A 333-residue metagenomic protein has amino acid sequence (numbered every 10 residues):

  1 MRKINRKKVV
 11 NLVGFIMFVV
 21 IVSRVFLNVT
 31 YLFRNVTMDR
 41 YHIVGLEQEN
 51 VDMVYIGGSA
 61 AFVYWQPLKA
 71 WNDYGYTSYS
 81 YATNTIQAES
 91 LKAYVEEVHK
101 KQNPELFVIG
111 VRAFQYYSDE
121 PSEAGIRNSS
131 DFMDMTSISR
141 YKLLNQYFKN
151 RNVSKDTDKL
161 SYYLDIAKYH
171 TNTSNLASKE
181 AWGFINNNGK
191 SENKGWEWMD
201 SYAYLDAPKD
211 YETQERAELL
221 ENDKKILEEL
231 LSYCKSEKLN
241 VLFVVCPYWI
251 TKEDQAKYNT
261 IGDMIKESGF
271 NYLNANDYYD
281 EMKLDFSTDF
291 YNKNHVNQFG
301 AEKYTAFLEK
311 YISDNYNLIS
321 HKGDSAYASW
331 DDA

Functional and structural regions predicted by a protein language model:
M1-K7: N-terminal Lys/Arg-rich, disordered targeting/topogenic segments
K7-N28: Hydrophobic membrane-insertion alpha-helices, especially the h-region of bacterial N-terminal signal peptides
V29-N50: Alpha-helical transmembrane signal-anchor/signal-peptide segments
I56, A60-Y147: Membrane-embedded segments
T85-E89, L219-D223, W249-K257: Acidic-and-aromatic substrate-binding clefts and catalytic sites of carbohydrate-active enzymes
G125-E237, G323-A333: Secreted/periplasmic serine-hydrolase-like ester/acetyl group-modifying domain
E228-D254: Active-site segments of SGNH/GDSL-like serine hydrolases that catalyze O-acetyl group transfer/hydrolysis on lipids
A256-D332: C-terminal regions of proteins
